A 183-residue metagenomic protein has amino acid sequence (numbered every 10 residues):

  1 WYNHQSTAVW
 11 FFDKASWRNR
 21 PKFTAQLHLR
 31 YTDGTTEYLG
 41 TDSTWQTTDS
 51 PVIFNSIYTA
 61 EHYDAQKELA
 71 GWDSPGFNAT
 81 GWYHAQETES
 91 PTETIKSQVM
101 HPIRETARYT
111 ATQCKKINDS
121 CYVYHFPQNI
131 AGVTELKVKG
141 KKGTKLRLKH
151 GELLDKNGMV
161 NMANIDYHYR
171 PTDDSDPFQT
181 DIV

Functional and structural regions predicted by a protein language model:
W1-V183: Extracellular/oxidizing-compartment recognition motifs
